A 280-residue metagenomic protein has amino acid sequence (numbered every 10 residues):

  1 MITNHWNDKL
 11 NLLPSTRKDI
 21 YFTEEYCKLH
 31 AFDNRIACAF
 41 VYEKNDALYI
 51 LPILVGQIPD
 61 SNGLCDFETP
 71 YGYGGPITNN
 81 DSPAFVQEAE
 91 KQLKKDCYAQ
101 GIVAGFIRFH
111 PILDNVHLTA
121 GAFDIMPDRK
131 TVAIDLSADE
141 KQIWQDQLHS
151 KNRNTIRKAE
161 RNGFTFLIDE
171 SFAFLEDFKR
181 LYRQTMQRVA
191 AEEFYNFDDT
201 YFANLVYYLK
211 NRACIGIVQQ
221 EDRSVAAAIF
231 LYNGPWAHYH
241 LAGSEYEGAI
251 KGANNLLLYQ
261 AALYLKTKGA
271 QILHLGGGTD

Functional and structural regions predicted by a protein language model:
M1-S61, F109-I250: A conserved beta-strand-loop-helix scaffold within acyl/acetyltransferase catalytic domains
P59-M126, G234-D280: Acyl-donor binding region in acyl/amide transferases
